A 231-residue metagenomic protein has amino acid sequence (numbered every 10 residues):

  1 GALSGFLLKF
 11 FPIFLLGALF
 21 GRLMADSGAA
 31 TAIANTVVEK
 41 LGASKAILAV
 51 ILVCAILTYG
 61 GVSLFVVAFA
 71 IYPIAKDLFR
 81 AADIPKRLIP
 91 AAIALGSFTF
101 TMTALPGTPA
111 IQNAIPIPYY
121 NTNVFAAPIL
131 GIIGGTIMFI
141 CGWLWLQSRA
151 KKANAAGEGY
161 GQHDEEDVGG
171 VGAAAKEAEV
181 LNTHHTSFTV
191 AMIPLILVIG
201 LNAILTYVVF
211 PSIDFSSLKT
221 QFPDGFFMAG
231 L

Functional and structural regions predicted by a protein language model:
G1, N113-T122, V208-T220: Membrane-interface helix termini and inter-helical loops of multi-pass transporters
G1-A82: Membrane-embedded alpha-helical segments and adjacent helix-loop junctions characteristic of multi-pass solute
A2, F6, K40, S44 (+4 more regions): Change "in soluble alpha/beta enzymes" to "in soluble alpha/beta proteins
G5, K9, L41-K45, G60 (+8 more regions): Juxtamembrane/transmembrane-helix boundary motifs in multi-pass membrane proteins
A18-F20, C54-A70, A81-S148: Alpha-helical transmembrane segments and, especially, the helix-loop junctions at the ends of these helices
A25-A29, G60-L64, Q112, I204-I213: Transmembrane helix-loop junctions in multi-pass membrane proteins
I47-L48, S97-T101, D164-V168: Small-residue-rich segments of transmembrane alpha-helices in multi-pass membrane proteins, especially helix faces
I129-L231: Long, contiguous bundles of hydrophobic transmembrane helices that form the permeation core of multi-pass
